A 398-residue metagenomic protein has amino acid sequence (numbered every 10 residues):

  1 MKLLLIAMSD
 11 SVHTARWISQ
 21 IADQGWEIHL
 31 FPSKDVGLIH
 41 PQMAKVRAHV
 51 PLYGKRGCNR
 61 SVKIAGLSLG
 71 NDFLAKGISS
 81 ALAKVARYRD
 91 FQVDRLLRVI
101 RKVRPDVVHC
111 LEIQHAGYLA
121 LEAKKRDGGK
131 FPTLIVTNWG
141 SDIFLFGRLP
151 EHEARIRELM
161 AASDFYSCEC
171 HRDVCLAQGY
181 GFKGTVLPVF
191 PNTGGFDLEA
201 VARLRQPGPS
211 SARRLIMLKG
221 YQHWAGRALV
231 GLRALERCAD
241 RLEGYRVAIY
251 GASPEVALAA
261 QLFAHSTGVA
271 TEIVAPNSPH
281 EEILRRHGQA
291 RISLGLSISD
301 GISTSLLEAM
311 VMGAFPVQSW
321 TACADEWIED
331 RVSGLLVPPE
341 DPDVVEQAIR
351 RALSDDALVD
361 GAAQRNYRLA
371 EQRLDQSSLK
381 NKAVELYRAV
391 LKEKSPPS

Functional and structural regions predicted by a protein language model:
M1-Y53, A239: N-terminal subdomain of nucleotide-sugar transferases
V136-W139, E158-R205, S210-S211: Donor nucleotide-sugar binding/catalytic pocket of nucleotide-sugar-dependent glycosyltransferases
S167, R205-A239, A248: Conserved donor-binding/catalytic core segment of Leloir-type glycosyltransferases
L258-N277: Nucleotide-activated donor-binding/catalytic signature segment of Leloir-type glycosyltransferases, i.e., the conserved
L284-A290: Short alpha-helical donor nucleotide-sugar binding micro-motif in glycosyltransferases
I298: Aromatic "clamp/platform" in nucleotide-sugar-dependent glycosyltransferases that forms part of the donor/acceptor
F315-Q318: Short hydrophobic beta-strand element within catalytic cores of glycosyltransferases and related nucleotide-activated
D330-R331, L335-P342, R351-D356: Conserved acidic donor-binding segment of nucleotide-sugar-dependent glycosyltransferases
